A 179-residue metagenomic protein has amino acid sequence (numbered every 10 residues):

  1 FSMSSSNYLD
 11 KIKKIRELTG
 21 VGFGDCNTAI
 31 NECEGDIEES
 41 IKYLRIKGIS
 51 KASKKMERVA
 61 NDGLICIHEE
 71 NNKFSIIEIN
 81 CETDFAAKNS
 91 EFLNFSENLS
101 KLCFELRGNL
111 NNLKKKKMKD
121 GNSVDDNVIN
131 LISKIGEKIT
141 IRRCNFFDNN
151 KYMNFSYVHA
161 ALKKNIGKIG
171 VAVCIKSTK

Functional and structural regions predicted by a protein language model:
M3-K179: N-terminal assembly/interaction segments in proteins that build large macromolecular machines
